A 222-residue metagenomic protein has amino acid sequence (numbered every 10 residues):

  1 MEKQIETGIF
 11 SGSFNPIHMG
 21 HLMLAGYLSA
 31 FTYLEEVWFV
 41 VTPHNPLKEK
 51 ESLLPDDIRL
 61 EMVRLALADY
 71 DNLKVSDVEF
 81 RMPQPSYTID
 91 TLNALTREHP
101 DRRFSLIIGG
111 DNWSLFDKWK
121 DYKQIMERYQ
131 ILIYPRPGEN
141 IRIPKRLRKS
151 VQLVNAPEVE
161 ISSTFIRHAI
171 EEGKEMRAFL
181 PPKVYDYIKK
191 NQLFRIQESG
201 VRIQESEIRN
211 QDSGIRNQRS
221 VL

Functional and structural regions predicted by a protein language model:
M1-S199, N217-L222: Nucleotidyltransferase catalytic core that binds NTPs
G200-V201, I208: Conserved small/polar residues in nucleotide/adenosyl-binding loops
I208-N210, L222: Short linear/disordered segments characteristic of secreted peptide precursors and small low-complexity proteins
N210-D212, N217: Intrinsic-disorder-associated, low-complexity terminal segments enriched in Asp/Asn/His/Tyr and depleted of Lys/Arg
